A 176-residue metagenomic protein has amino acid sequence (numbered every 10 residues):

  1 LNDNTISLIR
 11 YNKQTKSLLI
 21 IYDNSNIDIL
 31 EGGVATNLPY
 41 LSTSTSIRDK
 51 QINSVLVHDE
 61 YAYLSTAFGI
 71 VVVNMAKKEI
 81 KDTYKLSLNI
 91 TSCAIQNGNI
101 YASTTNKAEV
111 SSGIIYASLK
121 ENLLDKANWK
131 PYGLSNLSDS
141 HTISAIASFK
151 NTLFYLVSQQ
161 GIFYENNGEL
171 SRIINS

Functional and structural regions predicted by a protein language model:
L1-Q14, P39-H58, D82-N97, T105-N106 (+2 more regions): Short coil-to-beta transitions that initiate beta-strands within beta-rich domains
S17-I20, Y61-L64, I100-A102, L153-Y155: Conserved beta-propeller blade signature
N26-L30, E109-S118, Q160-N166: Structural motif
E31-V34, N74-K78, S118-N122, E165-E169: Short loop/turn segments that connect beta-strands within beta-propeller blades
K81-D82, S158: Catalytic cores of nucleotide-enabled group-transfer and carboxylate-activating enzymes in metabolic and assembly-line
E121-W129: Acidic Ser/Thr/Pro-rich low-complexity disordered segments that often serve as glycosylated linkers/stalks around
